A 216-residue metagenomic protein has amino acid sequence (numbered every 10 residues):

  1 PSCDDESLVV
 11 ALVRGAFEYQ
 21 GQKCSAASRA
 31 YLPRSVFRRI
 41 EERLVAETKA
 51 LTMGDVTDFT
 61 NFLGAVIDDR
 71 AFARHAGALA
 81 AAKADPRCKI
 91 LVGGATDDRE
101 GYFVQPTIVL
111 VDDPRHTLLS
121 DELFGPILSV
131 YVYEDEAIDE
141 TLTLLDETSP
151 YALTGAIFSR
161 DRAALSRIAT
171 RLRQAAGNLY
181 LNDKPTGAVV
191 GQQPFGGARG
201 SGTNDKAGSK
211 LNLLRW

Functional and structural regions predicted by a protein language model:
P1-P114, V132-D139, T143-E147, L181 (+1 more regions): ALDH superfamily catalytic-core signature
S2-C3, T52-M53, G64, T96 (+1 more regions): Conserved C-terminal structural/oligomerization subdomain of aldehyde/semialdehyde dehydrogenase
